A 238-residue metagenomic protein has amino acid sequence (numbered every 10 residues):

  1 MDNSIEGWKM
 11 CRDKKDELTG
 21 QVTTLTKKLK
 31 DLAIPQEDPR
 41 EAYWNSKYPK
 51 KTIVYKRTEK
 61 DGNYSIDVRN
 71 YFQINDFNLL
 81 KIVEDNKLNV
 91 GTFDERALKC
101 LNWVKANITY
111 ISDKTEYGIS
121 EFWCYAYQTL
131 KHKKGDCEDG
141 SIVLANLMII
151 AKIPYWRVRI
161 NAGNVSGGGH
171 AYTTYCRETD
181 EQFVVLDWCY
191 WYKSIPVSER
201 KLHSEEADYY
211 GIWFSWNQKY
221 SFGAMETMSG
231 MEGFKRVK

Functional and structural regions predicted by a protein language model:
M1-K238: A structural boundary/capping signal
